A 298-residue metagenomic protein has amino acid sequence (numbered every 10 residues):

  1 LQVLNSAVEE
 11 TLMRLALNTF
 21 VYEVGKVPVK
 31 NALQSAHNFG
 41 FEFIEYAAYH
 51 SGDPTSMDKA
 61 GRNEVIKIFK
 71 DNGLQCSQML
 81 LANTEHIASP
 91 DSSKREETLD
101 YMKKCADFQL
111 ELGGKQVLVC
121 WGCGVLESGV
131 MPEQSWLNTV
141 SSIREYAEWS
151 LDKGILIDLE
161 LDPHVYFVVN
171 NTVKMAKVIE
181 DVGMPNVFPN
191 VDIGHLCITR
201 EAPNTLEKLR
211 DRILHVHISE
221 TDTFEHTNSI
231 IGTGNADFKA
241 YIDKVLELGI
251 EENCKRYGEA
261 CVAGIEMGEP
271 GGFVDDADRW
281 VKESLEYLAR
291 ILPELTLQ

Functional and structural regions predicted by a protein language model:
V8-A16, V21, K26-G40, V169-Q298: Histidine-acidic metal/acid-base catalytic patches
V21-E23, A48-H50, A82-E85, W121-V125 (+4 more regions): Active-site-proximal loop/turn and secondary-structure-junction residues that shape catalytic pockets, frequently
N31, I68-D71, Q75, I87-F188 (+2 more regions): Active-site acidic/histidine proton-transfer and metal-coordination neighborhood in alpha/beta enzyme cores
S35, F39-M57, L80, T84: N-terminal substrate-binding region of glycoside hydrolase catalytic domains
F41, Y46, L74, Q109 (+3 more regions): A structural motif
E45, Q78, L118, D158 (+3 more regions): Conserved beta-strand positions in the central sheet of alpha/beta enzyme cores
E45-F69, W121-E127, M131, H226: Glycine-rich, proline-tolerant flexible connector loops at the mouths of alpha/beta enzymes
